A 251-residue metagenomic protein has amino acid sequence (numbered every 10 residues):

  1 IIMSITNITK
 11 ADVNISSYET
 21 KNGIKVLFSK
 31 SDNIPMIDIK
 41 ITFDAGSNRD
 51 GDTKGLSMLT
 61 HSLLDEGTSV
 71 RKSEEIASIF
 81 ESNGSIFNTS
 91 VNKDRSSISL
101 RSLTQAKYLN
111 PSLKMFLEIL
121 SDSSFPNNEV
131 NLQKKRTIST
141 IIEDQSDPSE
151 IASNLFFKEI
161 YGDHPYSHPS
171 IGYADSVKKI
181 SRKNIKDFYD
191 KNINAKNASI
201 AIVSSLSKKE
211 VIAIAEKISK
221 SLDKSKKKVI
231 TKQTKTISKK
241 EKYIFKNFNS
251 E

Functional and structural regions predicted by a protein language model:
T9-V13: Boundary at the C-terminal end of the N-terminal hydrophobic targeting segment
L27-S29, I34-L59, S73-L120, E150-D175 (+1 more regions): M16 family metallopeptidases and their MPP-like homologs
S62, E74, S78, N110-K114 (+9 more regions): Solvent-exposed, polar/charged alpha-helical surfaces in well-ordered, non-transmembrane soluble domains, broadly
E66, D144-A195, A215, F248: Scaffold signal of the M16-like zinc-metallopeptidase fold and its non-catalytic homologs
A77-S78, S123-I142, S207, K226-K240: Acidic/histidine-enriched alpha-helical segments
R136-N154, T234-E251: Short acidic/His-enriched helical or mixed secondary-structure segments at domain edges of catalytic enzymes and some
G162, S167-S170, D175, S199-E251: An aromatic/glycine/proline-enriched structural segment found at the starts of mature extracellular/organellar domains
